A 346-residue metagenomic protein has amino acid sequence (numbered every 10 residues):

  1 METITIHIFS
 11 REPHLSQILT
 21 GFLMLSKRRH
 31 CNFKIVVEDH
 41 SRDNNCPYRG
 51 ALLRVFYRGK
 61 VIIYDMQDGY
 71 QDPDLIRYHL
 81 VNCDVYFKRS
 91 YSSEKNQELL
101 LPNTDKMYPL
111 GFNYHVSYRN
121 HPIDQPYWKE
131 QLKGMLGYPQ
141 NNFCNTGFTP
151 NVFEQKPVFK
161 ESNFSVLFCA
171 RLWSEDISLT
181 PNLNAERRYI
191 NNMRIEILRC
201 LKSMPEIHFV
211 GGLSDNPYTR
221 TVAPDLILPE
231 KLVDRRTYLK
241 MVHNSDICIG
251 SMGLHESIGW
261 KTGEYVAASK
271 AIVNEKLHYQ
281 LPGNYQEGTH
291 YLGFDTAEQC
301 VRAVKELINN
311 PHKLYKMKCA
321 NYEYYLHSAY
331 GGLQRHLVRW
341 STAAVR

Functional and structural regions predicted by a protein language model:
M1-L75, L80-V81, Y91, E175 (+4 more regions): N-terminal pre-catalytic "stem/leader" segment of glycosyltransferase-like enzymes
H7-F9, C169, V273: Short hydrophobic segments within beta-strands
H14-Q17, Y189-M193, E230-V233, T296-Q299 (+2 more regions): Soluble or luminal CAZymes and related metallo-dependent hydrolases
N44-P47, M193, E230-D234, L254-I258: Short, glycine/acidic-rich beta->alpha junctions
V55-Y189, I195: Catalytic core of nucleotide-activated saccharide and alditol-phosphate transferases
S90-E94, L213-P217, K276-Q280: Short, polar loop motifs at secondary-structure junctions
Y189-R236, G283-Q286: Catalytic donor nucleotide-activated moiety binding site of glycosyltransferases and closely related
P224-I227, Y238-V345: Catalytic binding pocket for nucleotide-activated donors in carbohydrate/polymer assembly enzymes
